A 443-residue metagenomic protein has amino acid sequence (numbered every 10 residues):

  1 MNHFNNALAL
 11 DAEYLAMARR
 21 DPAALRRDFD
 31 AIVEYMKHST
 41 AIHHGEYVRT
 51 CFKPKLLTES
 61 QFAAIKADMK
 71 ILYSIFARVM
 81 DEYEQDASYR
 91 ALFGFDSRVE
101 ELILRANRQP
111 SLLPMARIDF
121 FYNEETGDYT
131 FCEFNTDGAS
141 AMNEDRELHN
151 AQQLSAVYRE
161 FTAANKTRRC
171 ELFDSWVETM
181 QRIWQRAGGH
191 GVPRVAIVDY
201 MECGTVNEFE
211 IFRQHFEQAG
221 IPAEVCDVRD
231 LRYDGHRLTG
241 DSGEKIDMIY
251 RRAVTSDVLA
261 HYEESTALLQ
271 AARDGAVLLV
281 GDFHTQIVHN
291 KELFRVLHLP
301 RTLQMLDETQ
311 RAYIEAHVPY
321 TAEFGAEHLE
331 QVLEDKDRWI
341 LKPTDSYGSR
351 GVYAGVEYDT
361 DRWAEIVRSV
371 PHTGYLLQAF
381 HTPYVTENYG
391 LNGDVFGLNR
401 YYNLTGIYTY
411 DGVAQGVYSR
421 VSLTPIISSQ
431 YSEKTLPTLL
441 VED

Functional and structural regions predicted by a protein language model:
M1-D443: Preference for protein termini
